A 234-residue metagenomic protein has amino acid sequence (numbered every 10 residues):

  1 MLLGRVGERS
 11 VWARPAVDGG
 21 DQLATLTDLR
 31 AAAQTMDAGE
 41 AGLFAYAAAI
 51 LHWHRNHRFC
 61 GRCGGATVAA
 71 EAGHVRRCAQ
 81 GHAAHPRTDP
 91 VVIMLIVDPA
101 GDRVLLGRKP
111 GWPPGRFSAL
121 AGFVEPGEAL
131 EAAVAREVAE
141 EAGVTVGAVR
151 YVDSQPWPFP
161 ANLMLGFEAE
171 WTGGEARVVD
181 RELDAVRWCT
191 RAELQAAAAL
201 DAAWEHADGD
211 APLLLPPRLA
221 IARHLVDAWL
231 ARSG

Functional and structural regions predicted by a protein language model:
M1-H57, V68, W112-F117, V179-G234: Nudix hydrolase/Nudix homology domain
Y46-V97: Cys/His-rich short segments
R76-S118, F123, T145-V146, A169: N-terminal strand-loop-strand
V92, L165, D184: Change "...and in nucleic-acid phosphodiester-cleaving endonucleases..." to "...and in nucleic-acid processing enzymes
L120, V134, V138: Hydrophobic alpha-helical positions that pack around
E128-A129: Surface-exposed, charge/polar-rich loops and edge strands
G147-S154: A short glycine-rich, hydrophobically flanked beta-strand micro-motif that places a catalytic Asp/Glu for divalent metal
Q155-D180: Active-site-adjacent beta-strand/loop module that shapes the phosphate/pyrophosphate-binding cleft
